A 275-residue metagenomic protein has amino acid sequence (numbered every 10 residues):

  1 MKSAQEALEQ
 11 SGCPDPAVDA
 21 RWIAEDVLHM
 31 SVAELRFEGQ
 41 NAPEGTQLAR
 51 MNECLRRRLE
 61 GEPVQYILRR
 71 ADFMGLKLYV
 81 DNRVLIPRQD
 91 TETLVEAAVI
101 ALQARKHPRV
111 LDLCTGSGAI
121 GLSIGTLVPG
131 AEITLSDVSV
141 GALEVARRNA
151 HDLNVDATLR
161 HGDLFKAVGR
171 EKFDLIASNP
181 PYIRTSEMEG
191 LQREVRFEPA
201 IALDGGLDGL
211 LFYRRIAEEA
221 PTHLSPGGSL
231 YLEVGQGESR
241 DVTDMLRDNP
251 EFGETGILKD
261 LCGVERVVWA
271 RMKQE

Functional and structural regions predicted by a protein language model:
M1-D19: Non-catalytic nucleic-acid substrate-recognition regions in nucleic-acid-modifying enzymes
L8, L102, A150, A220 (+1 more regions): Conserved hydrophobic residues forming the short capping helix/wall of the S-adenosyl-L-methionine
W22-I100: Conserved AdoMet
Q65, I183-S186, G237: Active-site beta-alpha loop architecture of Rossmann-like, nucleotide-cofactor-dependent enzymes
K77, E132, D156-T158, G253-G256: Conserved beta-strand segments of alpha/beta enzyme cores
Q89-E194: Conserved SAM/SAH cofactor-binding pocket of Class I
Y182-F212: Mobile active-site "lid"/loop adjacent to the S-adenosyl-L-methionine
L207-M272: Conserved Class I SAM-dependent methyltransferase catalytic core
